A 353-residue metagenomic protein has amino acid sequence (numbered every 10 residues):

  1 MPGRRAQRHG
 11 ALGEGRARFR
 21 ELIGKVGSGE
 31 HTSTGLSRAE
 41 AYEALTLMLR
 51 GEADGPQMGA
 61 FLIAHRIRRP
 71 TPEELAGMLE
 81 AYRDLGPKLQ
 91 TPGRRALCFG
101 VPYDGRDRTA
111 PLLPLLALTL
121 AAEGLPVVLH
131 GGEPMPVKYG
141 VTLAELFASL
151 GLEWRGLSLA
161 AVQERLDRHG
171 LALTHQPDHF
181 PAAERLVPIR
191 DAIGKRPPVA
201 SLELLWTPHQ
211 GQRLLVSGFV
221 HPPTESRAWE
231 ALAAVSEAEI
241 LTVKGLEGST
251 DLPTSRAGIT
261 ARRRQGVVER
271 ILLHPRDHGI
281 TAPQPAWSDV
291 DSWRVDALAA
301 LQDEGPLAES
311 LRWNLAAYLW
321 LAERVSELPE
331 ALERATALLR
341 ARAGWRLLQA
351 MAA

Functional and structural regions predicted by a protein language model:
P2-A110, A121-E123, V127, G279-Q284 (+3 more regions): Acidic, glycine/proline-rich low-complexity segments that act as flexible tails and inter-domain linkers
F61, F147, E203, L315 (+1 more regions): Residue-level signal for inorganic ion chemistry
R94-R165: A generic, well-ordered mixed alpha/beta core segment in the N-terminal half of proteins
R95-C98, L125-V128, G170-D178, R196-V199 (+4 more regions): Structural motif
G132-M135, D178, G245-E247: Short, ordered loop/turn segments at secondary-structure junctions
L157-F219: Phosphate/diphosphate-binding glycine-rich loops and adjacent basic-rich segments that engage nucleotide
G211-A257: Glycine-rich ThDP/TPP pyrophosphate-binding loop and its adjacent helix/strand module within ThDP-dependent enzymes
G266-V325, R334: A hydrophobic, small-residue-rich beta->alpha segment in the mid-to-C-terminal subdomain of diverse proteins
